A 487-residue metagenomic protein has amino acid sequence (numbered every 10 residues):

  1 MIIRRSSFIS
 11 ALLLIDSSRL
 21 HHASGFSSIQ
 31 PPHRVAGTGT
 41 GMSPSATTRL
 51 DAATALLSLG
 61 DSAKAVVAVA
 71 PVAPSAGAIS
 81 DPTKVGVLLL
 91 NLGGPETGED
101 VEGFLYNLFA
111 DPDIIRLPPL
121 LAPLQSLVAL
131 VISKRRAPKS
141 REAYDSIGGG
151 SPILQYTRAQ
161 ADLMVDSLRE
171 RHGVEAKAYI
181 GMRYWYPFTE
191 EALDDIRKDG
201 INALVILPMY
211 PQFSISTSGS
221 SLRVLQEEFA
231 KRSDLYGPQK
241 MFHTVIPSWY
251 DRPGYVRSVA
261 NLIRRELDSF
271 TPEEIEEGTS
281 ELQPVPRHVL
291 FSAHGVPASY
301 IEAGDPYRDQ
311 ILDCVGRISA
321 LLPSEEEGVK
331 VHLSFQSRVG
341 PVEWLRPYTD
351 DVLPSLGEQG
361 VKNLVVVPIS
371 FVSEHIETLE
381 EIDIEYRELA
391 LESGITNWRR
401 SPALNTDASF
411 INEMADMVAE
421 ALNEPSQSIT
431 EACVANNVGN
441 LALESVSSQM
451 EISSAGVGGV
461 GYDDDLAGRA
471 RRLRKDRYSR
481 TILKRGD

Functional and structural regions predicted by a protein language model:
M1-A36: N-terminal chloroplast transit peptides
S7-F8, H22, A36-G37, A52 (+3 more regions): Sequence-pattern detector for short linear motifs and compositional/periodic biases rather than a specific fold
S27-S28, G37, P95, V296: Alpha-helical hydrophobic packing sites
S28-A65: N-terminal, immediately post-signal peptide pro-regions of secreted/luminal proteins
L56-D487: Active-site-proximal alpha-helix that buttresses catalytic centers in soluble enzyme cores
